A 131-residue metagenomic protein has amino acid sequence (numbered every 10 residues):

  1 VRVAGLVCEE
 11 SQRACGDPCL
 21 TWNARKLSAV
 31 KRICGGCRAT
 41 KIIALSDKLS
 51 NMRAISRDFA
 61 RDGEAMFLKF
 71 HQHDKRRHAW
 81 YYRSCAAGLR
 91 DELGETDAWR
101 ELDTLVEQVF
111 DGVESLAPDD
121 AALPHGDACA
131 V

Functional and structural regions predicted by a protein language model:
V1-V131: Active-site helical microenvironments for divalent-metal-assisted chemistry
